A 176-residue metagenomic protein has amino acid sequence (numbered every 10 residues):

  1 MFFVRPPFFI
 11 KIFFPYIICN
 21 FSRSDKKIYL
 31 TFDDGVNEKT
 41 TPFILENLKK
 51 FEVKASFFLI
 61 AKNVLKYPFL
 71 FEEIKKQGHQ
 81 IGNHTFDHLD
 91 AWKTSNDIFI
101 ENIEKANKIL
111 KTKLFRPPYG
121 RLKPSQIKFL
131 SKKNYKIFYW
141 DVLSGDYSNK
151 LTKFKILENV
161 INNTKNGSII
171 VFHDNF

Functional and structural regions predicted by a protein language model:
F2-N83, D87-D90, K111-T112, K132: Active-site beta->alpha N-cap acidic-glycine motif
L45, P68-E72, I100-N107, I127: Generic structural signal for well-ordered alpha-helices, preferentially at hydrophobic/aromatic core positions
T85-T94, D146-S148: A short acidic, helix-capping loop that chelates divalent metal ions and anchors anionic groups
T94-E101, T152-K155: Alpha-helix N-cap and loop-to-helix initiation/capping positions
I103-K111, N159-T164: Alpha-helix C-terminal capping segments
R121-K123, I127-N163: His/Asp/Glu-enriched short active-site or ligand-binding loop at hydrolase and phosphoryl-transfer sites
V160-F176: Catalytic grooves of carbohydrate-active enzymes
